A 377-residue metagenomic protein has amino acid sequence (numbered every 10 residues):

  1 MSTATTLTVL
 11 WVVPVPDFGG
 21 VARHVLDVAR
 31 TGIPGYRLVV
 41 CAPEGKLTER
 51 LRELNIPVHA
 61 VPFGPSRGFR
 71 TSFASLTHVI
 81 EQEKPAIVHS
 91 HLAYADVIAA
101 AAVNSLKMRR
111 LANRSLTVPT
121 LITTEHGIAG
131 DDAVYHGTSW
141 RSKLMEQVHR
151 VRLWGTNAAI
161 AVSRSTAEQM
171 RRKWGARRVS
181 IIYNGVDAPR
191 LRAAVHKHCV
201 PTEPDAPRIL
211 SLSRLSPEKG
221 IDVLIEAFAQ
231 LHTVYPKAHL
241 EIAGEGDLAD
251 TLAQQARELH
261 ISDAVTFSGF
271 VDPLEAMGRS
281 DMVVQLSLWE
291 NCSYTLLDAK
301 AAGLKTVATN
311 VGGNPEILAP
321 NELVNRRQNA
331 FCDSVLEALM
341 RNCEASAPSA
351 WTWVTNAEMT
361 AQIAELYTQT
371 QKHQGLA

Functional and structural regions predicted by a protein language model:
W11-T71, I181: N-terminal strand-loop element at the rim of the active site of nucleotide-sugar-dependent glycosyltransferases
G19-D27, P207-T233, D247-A253: A conserved mid-protein helix/loop that constitutes part of the nucleotide-sugar donor-binding site
R52-I56, A167-V186: Helix-loop-beta element that forms the nucleotide-linked donor phosphate-binding surface in glycosyltransferases
S90-I98, E125: Short His-centered aromatic/hydrophobic patch
R141-A159: Membrane-proximal helix-turn-helix segments that form the acceptor-binding/catalytic region of lipid-linked
L248-T251, I261-V271, A276: Active-site donor-binding acidic/aromatic loop of nucleotide-activated sugar and phosphosugar transferases involved
L288: Aromatic "clamp/platform" in nucleotide-sugar-dependent glycosyltransferases that forms part of the donor/acceptor
P320-A330, E337-N342: Conserved acidic donor-binding segment of nucleotide-sugar-dependent glycosyltransferases
